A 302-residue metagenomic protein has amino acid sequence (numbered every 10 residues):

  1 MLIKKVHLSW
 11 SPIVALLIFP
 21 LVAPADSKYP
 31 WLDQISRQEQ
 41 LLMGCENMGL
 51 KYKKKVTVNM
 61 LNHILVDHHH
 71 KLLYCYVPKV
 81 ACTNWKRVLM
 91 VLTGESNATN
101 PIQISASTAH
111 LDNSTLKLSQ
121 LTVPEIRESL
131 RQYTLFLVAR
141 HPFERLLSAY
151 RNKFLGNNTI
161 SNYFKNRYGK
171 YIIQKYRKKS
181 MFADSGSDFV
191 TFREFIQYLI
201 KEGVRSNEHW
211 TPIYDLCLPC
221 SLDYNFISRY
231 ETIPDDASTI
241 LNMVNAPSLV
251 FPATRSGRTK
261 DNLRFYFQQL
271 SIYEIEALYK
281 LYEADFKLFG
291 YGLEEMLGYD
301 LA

Functional and structural regions predicted by a protein language model:
L2-A302: Membrane-interface amphipathic segments in extracytoplasmic regions
